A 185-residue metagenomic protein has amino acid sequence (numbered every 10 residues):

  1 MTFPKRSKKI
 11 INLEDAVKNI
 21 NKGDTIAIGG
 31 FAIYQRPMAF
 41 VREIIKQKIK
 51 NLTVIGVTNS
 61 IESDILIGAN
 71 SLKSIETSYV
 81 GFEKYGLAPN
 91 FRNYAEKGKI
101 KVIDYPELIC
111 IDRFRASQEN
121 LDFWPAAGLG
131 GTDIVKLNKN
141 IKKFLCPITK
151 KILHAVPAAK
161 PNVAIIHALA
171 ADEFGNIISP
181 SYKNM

Functional and structural regions predicted by a protein language model:
M1-M185: Conserved alpha/beta enzyme-core scaffold
